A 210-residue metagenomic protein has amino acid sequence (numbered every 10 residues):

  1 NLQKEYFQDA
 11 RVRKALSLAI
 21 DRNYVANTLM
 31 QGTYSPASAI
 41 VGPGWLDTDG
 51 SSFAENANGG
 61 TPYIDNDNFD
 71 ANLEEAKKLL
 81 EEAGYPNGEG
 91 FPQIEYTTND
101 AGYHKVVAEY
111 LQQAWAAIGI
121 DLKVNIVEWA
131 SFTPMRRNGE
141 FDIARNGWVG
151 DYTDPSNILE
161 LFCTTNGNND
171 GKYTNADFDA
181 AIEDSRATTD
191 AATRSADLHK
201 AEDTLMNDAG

Functional and structural regions predicted by a protein language model:
N1-V12, T28: A bilobed periplasmic-binding-protein/Venus flytrap-type ligand-binding module shared by bacterial periplasmic
A10, L73-E95: Immediate post-signal peptide segment of exported/extracytoplasmic ligand-binding proteins
A10-R11, E109-I118, A130-F141: Short helices/loops that flank or line small-molecule/ion binding pockets
K14, A26-L29, Y63-D70, D121-F132 (+2 more regions): Extracytoplasmic/peripheral linker and loop segments enriched in polar/acidic and small residues with frequent Thr/Pro
L16, Y103-N125: Cysteine-centered nucleophilic/redox motifs
P36-E82, A101-K105: Structural transition elements
F91-D100, L122-V124: Short, well-ordered beta-strand elements
D142-G147: Paired acidic/hydrophobic, glycine-rich loop segments that form the ligand-binding mouth/hinge of periplasmic-binding
